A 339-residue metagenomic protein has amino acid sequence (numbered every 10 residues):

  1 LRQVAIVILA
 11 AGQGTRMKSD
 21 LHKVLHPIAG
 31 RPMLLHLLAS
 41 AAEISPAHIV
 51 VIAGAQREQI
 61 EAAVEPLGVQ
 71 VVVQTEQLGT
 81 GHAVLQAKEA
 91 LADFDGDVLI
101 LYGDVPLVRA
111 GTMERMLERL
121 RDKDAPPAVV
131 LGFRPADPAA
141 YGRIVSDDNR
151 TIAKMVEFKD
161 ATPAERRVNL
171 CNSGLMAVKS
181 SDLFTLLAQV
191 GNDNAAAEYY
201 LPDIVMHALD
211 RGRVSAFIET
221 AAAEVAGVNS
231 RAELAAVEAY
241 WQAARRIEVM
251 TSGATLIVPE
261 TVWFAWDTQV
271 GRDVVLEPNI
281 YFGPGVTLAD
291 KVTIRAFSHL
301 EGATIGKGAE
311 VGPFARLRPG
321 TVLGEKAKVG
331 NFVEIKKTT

Functional and structural regions predicted by a protein language model:
L1-A5, P32-E118, D122-K123: Conserved N-terminal catalytic core of the sugar/cofactor nucleotidyltransferase
L1-S19: N-terminal nucleotide-binding beta1-loop-alpha1 segment
R2, N169-V270: Conserved alpha/beta core of the MobA/IspD/sugar-nucleotide pyrophosphorylase nucleotidyltransferase superfamily
L9-A10, I52, L101-Y102, V130-R134 (+3 more regions): Short beta-strand segments
D20-L37: Short catalytic helix/loop segments, enriched in acidic residues and glycine and frequently bearing histidine
V24, Q70, T151, V214-A216 (+1 more regions): Conserved beta-strand segments of alpha/beta enzyme cores
E58, V108-A195, G212-R213: Conserved core of the sugar-phosphate nucleotidyltransferase
T255-T339: Structural signal for interior beta-strand "rungs" in well-ordered beta-sheet cores of soluble enzyme domains
